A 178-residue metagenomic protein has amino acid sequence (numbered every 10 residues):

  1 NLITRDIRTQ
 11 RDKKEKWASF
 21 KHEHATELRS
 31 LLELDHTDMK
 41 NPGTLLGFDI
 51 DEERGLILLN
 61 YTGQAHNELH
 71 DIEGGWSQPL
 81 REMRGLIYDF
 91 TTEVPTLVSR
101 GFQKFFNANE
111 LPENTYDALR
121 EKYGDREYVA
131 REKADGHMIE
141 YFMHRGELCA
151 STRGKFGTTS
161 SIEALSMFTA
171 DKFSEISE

Functional and structural regions predicted by a protein language model:
N1-D135, R153-T169: Active-site-proximal "nucleotidyltransferase
I139-F142: Short beta-strand scaffold segments in enzyme catalytic cores
F173-E178: Short, intrinsically disordered, charge-balanced linker/junction segments flanking boundaries in proteins
